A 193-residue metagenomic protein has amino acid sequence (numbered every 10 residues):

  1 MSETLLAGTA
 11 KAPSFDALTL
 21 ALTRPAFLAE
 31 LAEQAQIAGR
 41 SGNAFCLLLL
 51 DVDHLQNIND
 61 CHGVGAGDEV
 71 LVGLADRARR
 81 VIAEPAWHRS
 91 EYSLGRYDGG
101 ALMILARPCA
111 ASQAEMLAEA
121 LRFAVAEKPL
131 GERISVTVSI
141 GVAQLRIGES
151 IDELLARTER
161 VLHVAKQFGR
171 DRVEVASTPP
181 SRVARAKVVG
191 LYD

Functional and structural regions predicted by a protein language model:
M1-A12: Short, low-complexity N-terminal regulatory "tails/caps" that precede and couple sensory modules
D16, A21-C46, Q56-R80, G95-G99 (+4 more regions): Conserved long alpha-helical elements within nucleotide-processing catalytic cores of c-di-GMP signaling and class III
R80-H88, R122-R133, V164: Short catalytic/binding micro-motifs of nucleotide second-messenger systems
A86-R96: A short pre-motif secondary-structure segment
L94, S139-F168, R172-D193: Cyclic nucleotide signaling catalytic output domains
L105-R107, A143: Short hydrophobic/aromatic beta-strand micro-patches that form the beta-sheet surface supporting nucleotide- or nucleic
I134-V138: PAS and PAS-like sensory/regulatory domains
